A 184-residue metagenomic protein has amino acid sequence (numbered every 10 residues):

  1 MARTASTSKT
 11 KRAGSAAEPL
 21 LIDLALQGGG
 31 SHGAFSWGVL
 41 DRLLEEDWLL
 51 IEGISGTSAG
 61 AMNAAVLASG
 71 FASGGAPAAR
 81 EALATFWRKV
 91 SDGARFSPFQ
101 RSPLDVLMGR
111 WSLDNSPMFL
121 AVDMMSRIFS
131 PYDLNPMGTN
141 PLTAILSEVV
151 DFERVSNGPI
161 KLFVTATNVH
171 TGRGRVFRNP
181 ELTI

Functional and structural regions predicted by a protein language model:
M1-A25, I160-K161, T165-H170, V176-P180: Small-residue-rich anion-binding loops in enzyme active sites
R12-S15, L44-E45, E153: Short, flexible, glycine/charge-rich loop motifs used to bind or transfer phosphoryl groups or to couple energy/partner
E18-A25, G30-L134, N140, L146 (+2 more regions): Patatin-like phospholipase
S130-V164: Active-site periphery "cap/insert" segments of enzyme catalytic domains
